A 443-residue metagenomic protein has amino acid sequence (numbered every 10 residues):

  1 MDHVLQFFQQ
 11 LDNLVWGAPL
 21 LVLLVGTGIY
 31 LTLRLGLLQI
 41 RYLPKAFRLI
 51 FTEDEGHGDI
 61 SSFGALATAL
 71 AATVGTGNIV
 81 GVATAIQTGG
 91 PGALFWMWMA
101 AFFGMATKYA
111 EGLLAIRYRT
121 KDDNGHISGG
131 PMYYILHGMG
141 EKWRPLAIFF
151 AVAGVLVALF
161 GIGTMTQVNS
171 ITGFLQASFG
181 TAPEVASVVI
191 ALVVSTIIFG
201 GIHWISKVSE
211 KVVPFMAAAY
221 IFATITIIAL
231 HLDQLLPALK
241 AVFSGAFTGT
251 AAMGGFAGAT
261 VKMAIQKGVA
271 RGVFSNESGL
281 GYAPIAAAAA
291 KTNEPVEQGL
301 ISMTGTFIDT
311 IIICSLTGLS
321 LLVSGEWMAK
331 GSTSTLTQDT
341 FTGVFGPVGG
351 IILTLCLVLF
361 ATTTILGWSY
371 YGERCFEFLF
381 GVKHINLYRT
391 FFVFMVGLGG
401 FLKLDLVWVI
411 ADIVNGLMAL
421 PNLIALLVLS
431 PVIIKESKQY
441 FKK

Functional and structural regions predicted by a protein language model:
M1-T76, I86-A93, G104, G397 (+1 more regions): N-terminal alpha-helical transmembrane segments of multi-pass membrane transport and channel/translocase proteins
H3, L20, L35-Q39, G77-V82 (+6 more regions): Transmembrane helix-loop junctions in multi-pass membrane proteins
D12-K45, Q87-G125, L146, I308-L316 (+1 more regions): Extracellular loop-to-transmembrane helix junctions
L23-Y30, R34-F47, V168-L175, A182-F243 (+2 more regions): Membrane-interface loop-to-helix entry segments
T27, L31-T32, A100-G125, M132 (+4 more regions): Helix-loop-helix module between adjacent transmembrane segments
T32, E111-R119, D123, I225-A241 (+4 more regions): Extracellular/periplasmic helix-exit of transmembrane alpha-helices
L37-S62, T84-L94, W98, A106-K142 (+3 more regions): Flexible loop linkers connecting adjacent transmembrane helices in multi-pass alpha-helical membrane transporters
G56-T88, L114-G138, F149-V152, L156 (+1 more regions): Alpha-helical membrane segments and immediately flanking helix-loop junctions that form or couple to the substrate/ion
